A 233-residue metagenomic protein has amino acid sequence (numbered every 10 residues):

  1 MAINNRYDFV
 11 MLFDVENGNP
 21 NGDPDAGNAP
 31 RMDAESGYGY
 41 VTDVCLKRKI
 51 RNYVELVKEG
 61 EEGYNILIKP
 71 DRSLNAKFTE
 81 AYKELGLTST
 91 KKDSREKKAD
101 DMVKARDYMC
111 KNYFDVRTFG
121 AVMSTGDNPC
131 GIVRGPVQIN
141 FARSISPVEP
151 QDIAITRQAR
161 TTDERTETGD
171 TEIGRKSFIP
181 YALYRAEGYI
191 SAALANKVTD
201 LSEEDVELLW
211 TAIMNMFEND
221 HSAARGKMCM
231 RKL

Functional and structural regions predicted by a protein language model:
M1-L233: RNA-binding basic/glycine-rich loop and surface signature characteristic of RAMP-family CRISPR effectors
